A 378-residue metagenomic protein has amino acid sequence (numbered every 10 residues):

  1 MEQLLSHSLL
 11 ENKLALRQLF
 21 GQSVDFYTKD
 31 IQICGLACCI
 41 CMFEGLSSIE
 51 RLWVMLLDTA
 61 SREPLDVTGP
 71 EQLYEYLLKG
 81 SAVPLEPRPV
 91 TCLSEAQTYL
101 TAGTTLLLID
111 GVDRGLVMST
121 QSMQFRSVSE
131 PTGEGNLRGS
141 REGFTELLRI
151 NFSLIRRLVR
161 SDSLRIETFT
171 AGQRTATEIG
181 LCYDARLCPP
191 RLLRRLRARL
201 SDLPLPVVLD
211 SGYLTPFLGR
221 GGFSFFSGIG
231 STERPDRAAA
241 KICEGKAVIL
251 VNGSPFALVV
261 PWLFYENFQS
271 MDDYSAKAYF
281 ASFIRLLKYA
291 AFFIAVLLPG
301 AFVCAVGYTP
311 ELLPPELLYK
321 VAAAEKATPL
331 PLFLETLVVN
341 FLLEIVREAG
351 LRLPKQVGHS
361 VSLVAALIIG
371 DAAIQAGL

Functional and structural regions predicted by a protein language model:
M1-L297, E311-P315: Membrane-embedded alpha-helical signal segments
I249, F256, W262-L378: Transmembrane alpha-helical segments that form the functional core of multipass membrane systems
